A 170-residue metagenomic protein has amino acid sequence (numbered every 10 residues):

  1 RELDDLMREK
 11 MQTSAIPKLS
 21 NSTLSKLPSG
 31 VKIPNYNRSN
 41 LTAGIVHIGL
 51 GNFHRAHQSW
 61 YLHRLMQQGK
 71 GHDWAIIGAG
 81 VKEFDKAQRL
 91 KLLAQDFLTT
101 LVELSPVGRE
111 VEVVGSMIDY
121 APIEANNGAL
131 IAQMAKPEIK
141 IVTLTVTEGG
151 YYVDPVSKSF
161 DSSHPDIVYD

Functional and structural regions predicted by a protein language model:
R1-D170: Non-transmembrane, aqueous-exposed alpha-helical and coiled segments at domain scale
